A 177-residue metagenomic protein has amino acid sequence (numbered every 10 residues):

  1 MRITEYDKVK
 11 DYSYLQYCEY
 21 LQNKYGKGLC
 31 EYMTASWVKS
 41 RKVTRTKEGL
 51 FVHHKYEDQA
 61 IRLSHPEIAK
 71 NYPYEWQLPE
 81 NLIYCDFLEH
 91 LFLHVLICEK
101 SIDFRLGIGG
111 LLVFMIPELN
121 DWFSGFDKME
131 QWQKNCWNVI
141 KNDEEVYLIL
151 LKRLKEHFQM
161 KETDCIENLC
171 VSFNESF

Functional and structural regions predicted by a protein language model:
M1-K47, I97-F177: Extended charged
S40-Y84: Histidine-centered nuclease catalytic patch
H53-H54, H65, H90, H94 (+1 more regions): Histidine (H) residue identity feature
L82-L106: Short Cys/His-centered divalent metal-binding micro-motifs
